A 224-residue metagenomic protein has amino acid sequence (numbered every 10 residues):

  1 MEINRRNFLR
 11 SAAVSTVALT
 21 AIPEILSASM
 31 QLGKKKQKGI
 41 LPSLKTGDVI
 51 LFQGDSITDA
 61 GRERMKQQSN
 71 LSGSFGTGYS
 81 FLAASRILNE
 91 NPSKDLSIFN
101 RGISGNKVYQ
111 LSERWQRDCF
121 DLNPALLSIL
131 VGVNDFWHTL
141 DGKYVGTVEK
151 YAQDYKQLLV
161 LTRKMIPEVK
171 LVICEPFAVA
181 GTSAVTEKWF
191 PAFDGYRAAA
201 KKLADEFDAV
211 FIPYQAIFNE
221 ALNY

Functional and structural regions predicted by a protein language model:
M1-T16: N-terminal secretory signal peptides and thylakoid transit peptides that target proteins across membranes
I3, L82-S97, Q110-Y224: Alpha-helical cap/lid subdomain in secreted, periplasmic, or secretory-pathway luminal O-acyl-processing enzymes
A13, K45, I166: Short conserved AdoMet
T16-V17, C119: Residue-level detector of secondary-structure transition/capping positions
I22-E24: C-terminal segment of classical bacterial N-terminal signal peptides
S29-R101, Q116-N123: Serine-esterase "nucleophile elbow" of acetyl-processing enzymes
I103-V108: Functional beta-strand-loop-alpha-helix junction segments that form "active/interaction loops" within catalytic
